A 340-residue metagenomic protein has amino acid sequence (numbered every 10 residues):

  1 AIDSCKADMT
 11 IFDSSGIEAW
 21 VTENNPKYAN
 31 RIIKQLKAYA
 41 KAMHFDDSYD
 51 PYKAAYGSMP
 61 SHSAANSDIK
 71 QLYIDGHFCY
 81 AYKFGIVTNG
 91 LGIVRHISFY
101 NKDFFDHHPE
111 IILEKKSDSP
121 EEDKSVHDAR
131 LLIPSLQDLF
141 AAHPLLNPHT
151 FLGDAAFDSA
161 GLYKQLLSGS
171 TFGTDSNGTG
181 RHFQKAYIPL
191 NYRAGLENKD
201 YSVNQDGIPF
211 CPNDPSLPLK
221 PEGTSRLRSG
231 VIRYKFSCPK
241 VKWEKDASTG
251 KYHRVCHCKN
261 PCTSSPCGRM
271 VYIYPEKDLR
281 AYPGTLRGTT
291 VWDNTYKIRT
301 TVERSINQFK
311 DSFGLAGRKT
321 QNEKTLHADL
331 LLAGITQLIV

Functional and structural regions predicted by a protein language model:
A1-T150, A155-S168, F172: Polybasic low-complexity intrinsically disordered regions
A65, Y234-G288: Long, low-complexity, polar/charged, intrinsically disordered or flexibly structured peripheral segments
D128-L131, T301, S305, H327 (+1 more regions): Catalytic-loop motifs flanking and including active-site residues across diverse enzymes
A155-S237: Active-site/pore-lining binding-face segments in mid-to-C-terminal subdomains
Y192, A316, A333-I335: Extended accessory and catalytic-adjacent subdomains in large enzymes
D200-C238, K242, P275-Q321: Short amphipathic alpha-helical "interface-anchor" segments enriched in bulky aromatics
T320-G334: Membrane-interface transmembrane-helix boundary segments in multi-pass integral membrane proteins
Q337-V340: Short glycine/serine- and small hydrophobic-enriched flexible loop segments
